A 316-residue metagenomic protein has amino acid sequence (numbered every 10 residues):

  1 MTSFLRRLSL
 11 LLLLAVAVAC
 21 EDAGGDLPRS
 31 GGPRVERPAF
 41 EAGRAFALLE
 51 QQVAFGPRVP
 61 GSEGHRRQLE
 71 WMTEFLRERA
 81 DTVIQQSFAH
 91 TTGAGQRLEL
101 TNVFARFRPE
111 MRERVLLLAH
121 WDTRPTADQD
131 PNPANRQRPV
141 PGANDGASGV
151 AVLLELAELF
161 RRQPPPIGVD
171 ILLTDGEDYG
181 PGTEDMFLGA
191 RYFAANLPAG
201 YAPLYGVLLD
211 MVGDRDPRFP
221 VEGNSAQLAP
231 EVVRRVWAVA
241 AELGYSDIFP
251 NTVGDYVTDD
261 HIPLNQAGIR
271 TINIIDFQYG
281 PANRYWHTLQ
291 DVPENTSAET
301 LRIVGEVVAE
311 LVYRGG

Functional and structural regions predicted by a protein language model:
M1-S9: Bacterial N-terminal signal peptides that target proteins for export
L8-A17: Bacterial N-terminal signal peptides
C20-G24: Bacterial signal peptide processing site
P33-A39, A54-E63, H90-G93, R136-A147 (+5 more regions): Second-shell loop/turn segments in exported
Q51-E110: A non-catalytic alpha/beta surface segment that caps or lines the substrate-entry region of metallo-dependent hydrolase
V59-P60, A89-T92, E110-M111, W121-P125 (+5 more regions): Solvent-exposed loop/turn segments at secondary-structure junctions within structured extracellular/periplasmic domains
Q137-E231, R235, V239, Y256: Acidic/histidine-rich catalytic neighborhood of metal-dependent amide-processing enzymes
Y205, D214-G316: Active-site-adjacent substrate-binding region of metalloamidase/peptidase-like peptide-processing proteins
